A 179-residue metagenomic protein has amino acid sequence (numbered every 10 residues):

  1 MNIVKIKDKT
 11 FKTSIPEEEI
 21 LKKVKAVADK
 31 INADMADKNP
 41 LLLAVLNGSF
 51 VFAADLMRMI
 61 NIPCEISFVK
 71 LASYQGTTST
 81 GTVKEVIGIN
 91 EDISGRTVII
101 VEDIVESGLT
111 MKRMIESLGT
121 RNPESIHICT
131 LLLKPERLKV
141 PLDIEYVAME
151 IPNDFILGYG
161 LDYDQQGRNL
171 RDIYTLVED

Functional and structural regions predicted by a protein language model:
M1-D179: PRPP-associated nucleotide enzymes
